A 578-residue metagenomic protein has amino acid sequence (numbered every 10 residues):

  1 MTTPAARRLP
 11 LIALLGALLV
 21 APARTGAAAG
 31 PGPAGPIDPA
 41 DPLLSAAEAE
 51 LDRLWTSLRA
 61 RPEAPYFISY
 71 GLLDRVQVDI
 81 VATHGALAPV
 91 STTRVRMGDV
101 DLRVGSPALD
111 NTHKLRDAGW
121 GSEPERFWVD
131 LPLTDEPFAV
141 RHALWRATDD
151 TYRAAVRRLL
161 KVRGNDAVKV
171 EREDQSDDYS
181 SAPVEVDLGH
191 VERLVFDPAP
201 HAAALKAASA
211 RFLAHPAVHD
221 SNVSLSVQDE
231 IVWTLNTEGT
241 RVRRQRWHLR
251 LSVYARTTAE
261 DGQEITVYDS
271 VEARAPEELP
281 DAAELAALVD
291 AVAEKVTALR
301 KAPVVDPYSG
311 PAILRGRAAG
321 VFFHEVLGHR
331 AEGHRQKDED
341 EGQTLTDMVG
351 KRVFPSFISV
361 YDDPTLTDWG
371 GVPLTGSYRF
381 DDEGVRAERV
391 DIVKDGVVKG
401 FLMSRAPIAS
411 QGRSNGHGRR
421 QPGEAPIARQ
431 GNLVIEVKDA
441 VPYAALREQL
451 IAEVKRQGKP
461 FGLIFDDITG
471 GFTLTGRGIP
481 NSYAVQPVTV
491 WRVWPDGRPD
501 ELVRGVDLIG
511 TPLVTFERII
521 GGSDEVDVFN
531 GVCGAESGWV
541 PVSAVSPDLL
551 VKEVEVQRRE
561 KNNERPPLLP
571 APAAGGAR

Functional and structural regions predicted by a protein language model:
M1-I12: Bacterial N-terminal signal peptides that target proteins for export
P10-A21: Bacterial N-terminal signal peptides
A27-V385, R389, K394-V397, S410 (+7 more regions): Active-site bordering "gate/hinge" segments that shape substrate access to catalytic or cofactor-binding pockets
Q245, L402, L502-R504: Short linear motifs in exposed loops
Y268-S270, S404-A406, R504-V506: Residue-level structural signal for beta-strand termini and adjacent loop
D363-T365, M403-A406, K438, I468-G470: Histidine- and/or cysteine-centered catalytic micro-motif in compact active-site loops
V398-E453: C-terminal, non-catalytic macromolecule-binding modules
E436-V514, N530, G534-S537: Hydrophobic alpha-helical bundle architecture
